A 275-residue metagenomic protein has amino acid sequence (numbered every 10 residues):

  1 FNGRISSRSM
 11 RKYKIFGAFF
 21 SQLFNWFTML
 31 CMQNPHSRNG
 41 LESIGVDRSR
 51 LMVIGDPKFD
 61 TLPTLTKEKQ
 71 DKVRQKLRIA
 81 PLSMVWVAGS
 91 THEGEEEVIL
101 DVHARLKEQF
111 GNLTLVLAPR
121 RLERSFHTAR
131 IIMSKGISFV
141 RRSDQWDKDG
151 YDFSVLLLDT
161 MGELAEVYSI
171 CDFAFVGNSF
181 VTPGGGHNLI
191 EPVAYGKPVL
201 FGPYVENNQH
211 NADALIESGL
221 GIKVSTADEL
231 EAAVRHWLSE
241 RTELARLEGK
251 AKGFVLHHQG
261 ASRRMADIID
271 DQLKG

Functional and structural regions predicted by a protein language model:
F1-G275: Nucleotide-activated sugar donor-binding and catalytic core shared by glycosyltransferases and related lipid-linked
